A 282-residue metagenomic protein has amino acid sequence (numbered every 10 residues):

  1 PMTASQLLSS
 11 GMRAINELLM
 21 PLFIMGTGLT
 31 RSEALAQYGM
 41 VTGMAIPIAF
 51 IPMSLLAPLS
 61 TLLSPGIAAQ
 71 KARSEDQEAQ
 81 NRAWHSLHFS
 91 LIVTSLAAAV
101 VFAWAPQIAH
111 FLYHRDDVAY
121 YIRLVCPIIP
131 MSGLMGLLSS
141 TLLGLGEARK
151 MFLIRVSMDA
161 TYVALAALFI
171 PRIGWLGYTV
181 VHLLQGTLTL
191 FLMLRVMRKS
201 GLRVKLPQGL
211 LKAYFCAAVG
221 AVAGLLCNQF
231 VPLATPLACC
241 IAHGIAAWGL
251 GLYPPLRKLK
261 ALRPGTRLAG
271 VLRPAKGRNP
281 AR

Functional and structural regions predicted by a protein language model:
L7, G11-I51, A69, A109-Y113: Helix-terminus/linker motif at the lipid-water interface of multi-pass membrane proteins
A49-S74: Helix-loop junctions and terminal segments of transmembrane helices in multi-pass membrane transport/translocation
R82-F102, I108-F111, I170-R172, L176-R198 (+1 more regions): Short alpha-helical transmembrane segments in multi-pass integral membrane proteins
F102-S132, G136: Interfacial segments at transmembrane-helix termini and the short loops linking adjacent helices
P127-V156, L168: Membrane-interface junctions at transmembrane-helix termini in multi-pass inner-membrane proteins
L138-G146, L194-G209: Alpha-helical transmembrane segments
R149, D159-F191, V204, V222 (+1 more regions): Membrane-interface helix-loop junctions in multi-pass transport and translocation proteins
L225-R282: Membrane-proximal transmembrane or re-entrant/amphipathic helices at the cytosolic face
